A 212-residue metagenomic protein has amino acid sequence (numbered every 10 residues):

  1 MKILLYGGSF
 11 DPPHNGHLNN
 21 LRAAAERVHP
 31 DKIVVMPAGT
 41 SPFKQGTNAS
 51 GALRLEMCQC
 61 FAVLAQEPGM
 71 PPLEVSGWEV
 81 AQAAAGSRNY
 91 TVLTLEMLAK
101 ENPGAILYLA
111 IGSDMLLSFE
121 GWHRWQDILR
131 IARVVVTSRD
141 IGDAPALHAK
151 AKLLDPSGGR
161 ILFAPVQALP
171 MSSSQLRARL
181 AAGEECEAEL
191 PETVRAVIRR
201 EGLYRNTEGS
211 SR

Functional and structural regions predicted by a protein language model:
M1-R212: Nucleotidyltransferase catalytic core that binds NTPs
